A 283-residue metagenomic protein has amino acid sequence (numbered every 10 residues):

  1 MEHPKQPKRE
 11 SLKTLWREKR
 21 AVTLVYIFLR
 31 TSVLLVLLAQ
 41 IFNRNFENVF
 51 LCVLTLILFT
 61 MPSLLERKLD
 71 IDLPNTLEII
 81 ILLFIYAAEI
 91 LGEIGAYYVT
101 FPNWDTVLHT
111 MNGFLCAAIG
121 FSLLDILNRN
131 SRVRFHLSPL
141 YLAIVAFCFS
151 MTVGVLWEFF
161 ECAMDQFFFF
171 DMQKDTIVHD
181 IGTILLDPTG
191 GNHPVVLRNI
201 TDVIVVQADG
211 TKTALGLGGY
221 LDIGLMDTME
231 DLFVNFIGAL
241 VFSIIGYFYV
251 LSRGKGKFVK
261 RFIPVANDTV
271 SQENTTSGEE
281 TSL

Functional and structural regions predicted by a protein language model:
M1-K19: Short, Lys/Arg-rich, polar N-terminal cytosolic tail immediately upstream of the first transmembrane signal-anchor
I41-F46, K68-I71, I94-W104: Membrane-interface helix caps and helix-loop-helix hairpins in membrane proteins
F42-L56: Structural signature of hydrophobic alpha-helical transmembrane segments
V53, D72-L83, T106-H109: Cytoplasmic-side transmembrane-helix entry/capping segments in multi-pass membrane proteins
F59-S63, F84-E89, A146, S150-W157 (+1 more regions): Alpha-helical transmembrane segments of multi-pass membrane proteins
L65-T76, R132-L137: Membrane-interface helix-boundary motifs at transmembrane edges
I94-D105, G154-V155, F159-F242, Y247: Interfacial helix-loop-helix junctions of multi-pass membrane proteins
G256-S277: Short, highly charged, low-complexity non-transmembrane loops/tails of multi-pass membrane proteins
